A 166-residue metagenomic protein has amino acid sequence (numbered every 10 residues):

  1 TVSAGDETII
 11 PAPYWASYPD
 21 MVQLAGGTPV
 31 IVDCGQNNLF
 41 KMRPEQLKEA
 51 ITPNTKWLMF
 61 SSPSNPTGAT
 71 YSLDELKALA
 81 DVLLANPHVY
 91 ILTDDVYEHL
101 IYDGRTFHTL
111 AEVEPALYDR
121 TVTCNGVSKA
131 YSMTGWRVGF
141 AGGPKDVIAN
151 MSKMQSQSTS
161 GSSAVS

Functional and structural regions predicted by a protein language model:
T1-E7: Phosphate-binding glycine-rich loop
G5, N65, K129: Conserved G/P- and acidic residue-centered "switch" motifs that form tight phosphate/ATP-binding loops in soluble
Y14-Y18: Conserved coil-to-alpha-helix start sites within the AMP-binding
D20, L24-P29: A short helix-loop-beta submotif of the ANL/AMP-binding
V30, C34-R105: Active-site phosphate-binding strand-loop segment of PLP-dependent enzymes
V32, L110, C124: Hydrophobic residues at beta-strand termini and immediately following loops that shape nucleotide-binding pockets
E114-S166: Conserved core segment of the aminotransferase class I/II
